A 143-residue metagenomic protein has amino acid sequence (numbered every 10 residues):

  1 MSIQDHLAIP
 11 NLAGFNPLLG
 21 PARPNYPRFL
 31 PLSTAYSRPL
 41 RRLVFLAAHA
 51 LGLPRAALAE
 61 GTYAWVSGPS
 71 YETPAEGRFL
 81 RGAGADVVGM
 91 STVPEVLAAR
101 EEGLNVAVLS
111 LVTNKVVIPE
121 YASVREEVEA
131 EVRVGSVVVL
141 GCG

Functional and structural regions predicted by a protein language model:
M1-S123, E129-E131, G135-G143: Glycine-rich phosphate- or other oxyanion-binding loops that anchor nucleotides, phosphorylated ligands
